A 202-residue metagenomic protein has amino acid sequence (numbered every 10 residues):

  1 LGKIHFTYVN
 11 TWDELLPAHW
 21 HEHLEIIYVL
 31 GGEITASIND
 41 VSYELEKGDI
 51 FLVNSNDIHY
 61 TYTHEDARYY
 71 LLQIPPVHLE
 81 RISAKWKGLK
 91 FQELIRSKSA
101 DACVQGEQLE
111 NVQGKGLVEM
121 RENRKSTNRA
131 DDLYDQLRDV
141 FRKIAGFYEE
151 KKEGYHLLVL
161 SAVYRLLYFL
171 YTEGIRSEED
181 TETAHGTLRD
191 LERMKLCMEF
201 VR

Functional and structural regions predicted by a protein language model:
L1-E46, I50, T63, G88 (+2 more regions): Generic protein-terminus/edge-of-domain signal
L1-H5, I58-Y148, Y168, T172-E178: A hydrophobic/aromatic-rich effector-binding and dimerization subdomain of bacterial HTH-type transcriptional regulators
A18, G154, E178-A184: Hydrophobic/aromatic-rich alpha-helical bundle segments in the mid-to-C-terminal region
L30, Y171, E199-R202: Short, locally clustered residues in the helix-turn-helix/winged-helix DNA-binding domain
D132, Y148-R165: All-alpha amphipathic helical-bundle segments outside canonical DNA-binding/catalytic cores that form hydrophobic
Y134-D139, V159-V163, E179-R202: A short, Lys/Arg-enriched amphipathic alpha-helix from helix-turn-helix/homeodomain DNA-binding modules
